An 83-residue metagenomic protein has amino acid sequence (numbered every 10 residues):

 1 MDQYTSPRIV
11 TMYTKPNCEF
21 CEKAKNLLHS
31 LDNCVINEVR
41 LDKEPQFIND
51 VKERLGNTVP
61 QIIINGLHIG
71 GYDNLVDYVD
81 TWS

Functional and structural regions predicted by a protein language model:
M1-C34: Local sequence-structure signature of Cys/Sec-based thiol-disulfide redox active-site neighborhoods
T11, N37, Q61-I63: Beta-strand cores of modular interaction/reader domains in eukaryotic scaffold and signaling proteins, especially PDZ
E19-F20, P45-Q46, G70: Short alpha-helical
E22, N26, N49, D77: Alpha-helical elements of the RecA-like P-loop NTPase motor core of helicases
I36-E38, H68: Conserved beta-strand scaffold positions in the cores of enzyme catalytic domains, especially in NTP/NDP-utilizing
V39-N57, T81: Thioredoxin-like thiol-disulfide oxidoreductase module
E53-I63, Y72-D73: Structural micro-motif
I64-S83: Non-catalytic, surface beta->alpha helical segment in thiol-disulfide oxidoreductase systems
